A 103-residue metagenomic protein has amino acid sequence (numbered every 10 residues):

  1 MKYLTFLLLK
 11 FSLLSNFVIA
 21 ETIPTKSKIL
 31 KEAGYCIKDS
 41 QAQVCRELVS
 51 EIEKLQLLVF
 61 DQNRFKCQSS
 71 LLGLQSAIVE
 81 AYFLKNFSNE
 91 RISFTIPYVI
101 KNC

Functional and structural regions predicted by a protein language model:
M1-A20: Classical Sec-dependent N-terminal signal peptides that target proteins to the secretory pathway
L8, N16, E47, Q62 (+1 more regions): A periodicity- and composition-biased signal for non-globular, repetitive helical segments
L14, L30, D39, D61 (+1 more regions): Processing junctions and N-termini across compartments
I19-S50: Immediate post-signal-peptide N-terminus of mature secreted/exported proteins
A42-E47, I52-Q56, L74-I78: Extracellular/mature segments of secreted proteins
F60-C103: Mid-chain, structured segments of secreted extracytoplasmic proteins
